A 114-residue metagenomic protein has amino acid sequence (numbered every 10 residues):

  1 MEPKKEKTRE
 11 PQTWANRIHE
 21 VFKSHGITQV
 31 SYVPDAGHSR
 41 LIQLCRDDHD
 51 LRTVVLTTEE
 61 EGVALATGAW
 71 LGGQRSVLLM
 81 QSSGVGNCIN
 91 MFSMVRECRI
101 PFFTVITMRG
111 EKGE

Functional and structural regions predicted by a protein language model:
M1-E114: Thiamine diphosphate
